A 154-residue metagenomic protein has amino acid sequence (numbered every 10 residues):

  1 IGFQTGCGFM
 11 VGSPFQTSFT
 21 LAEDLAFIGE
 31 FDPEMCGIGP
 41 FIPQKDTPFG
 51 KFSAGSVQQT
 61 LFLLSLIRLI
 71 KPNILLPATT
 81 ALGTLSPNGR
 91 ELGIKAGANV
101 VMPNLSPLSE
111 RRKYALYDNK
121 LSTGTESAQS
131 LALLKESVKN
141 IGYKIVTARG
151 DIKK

Functional and structural regions predicted by a protein language model:
I1-Q4, M10-D32, T47-Q58: Conserved non-cysteine loop/helix-boundary elements of the Radical SAM core domain that shape
G6-G8, G12, G39, G142: Glycine-centered flexibility motif
G29-K154: Auxiliary Fe-S-binding modules of radical SAM enzymes
